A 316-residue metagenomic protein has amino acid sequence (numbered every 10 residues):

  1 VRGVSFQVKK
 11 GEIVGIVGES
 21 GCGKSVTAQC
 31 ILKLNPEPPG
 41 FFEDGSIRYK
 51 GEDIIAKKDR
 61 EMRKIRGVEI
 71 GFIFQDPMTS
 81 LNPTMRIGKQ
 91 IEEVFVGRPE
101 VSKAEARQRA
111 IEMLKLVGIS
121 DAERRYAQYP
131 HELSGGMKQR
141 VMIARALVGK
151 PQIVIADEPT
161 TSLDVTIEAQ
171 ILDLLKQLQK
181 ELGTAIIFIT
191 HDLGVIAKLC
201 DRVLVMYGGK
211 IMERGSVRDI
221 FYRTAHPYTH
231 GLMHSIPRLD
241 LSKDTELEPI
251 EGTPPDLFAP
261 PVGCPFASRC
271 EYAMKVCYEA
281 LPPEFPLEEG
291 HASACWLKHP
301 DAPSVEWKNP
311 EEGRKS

Functional and structural regions predicted by a protein language model:
V17-G18: The feature captures the beta-strand-to-loop junction immediately N-terminal to the Walker
F42-D53: Conserved ABC transporter NBD signature motif
I91, I143, I167, I171: Hydrophobic anchor residue at the start of the ABC signature
Q128-L133, M137: Conserved ABC ATPase signature
V148-Q152: A short, proline-enriched helix->beta-strand linker immediately N-terminal to the Walker B motif in ABC-type P-loop
I155, P159, L163-T245: P-loop NTP-binding/switch modules centered on Walker-like glycine-rich loops
S216-K315: Charged, flexible cofactor/metal-binding loops and thiol motifs
